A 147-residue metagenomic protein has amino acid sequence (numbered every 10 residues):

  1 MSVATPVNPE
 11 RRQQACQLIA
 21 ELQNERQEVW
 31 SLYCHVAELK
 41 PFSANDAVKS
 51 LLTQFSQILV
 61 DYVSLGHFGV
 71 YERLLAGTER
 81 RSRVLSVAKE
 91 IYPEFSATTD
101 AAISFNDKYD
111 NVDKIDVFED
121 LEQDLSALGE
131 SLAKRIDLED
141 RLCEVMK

Functional and structural regions predicted by a protein language model:
M1-K147: Surface-exposed peri-terminal alpha-helical interaction modules
